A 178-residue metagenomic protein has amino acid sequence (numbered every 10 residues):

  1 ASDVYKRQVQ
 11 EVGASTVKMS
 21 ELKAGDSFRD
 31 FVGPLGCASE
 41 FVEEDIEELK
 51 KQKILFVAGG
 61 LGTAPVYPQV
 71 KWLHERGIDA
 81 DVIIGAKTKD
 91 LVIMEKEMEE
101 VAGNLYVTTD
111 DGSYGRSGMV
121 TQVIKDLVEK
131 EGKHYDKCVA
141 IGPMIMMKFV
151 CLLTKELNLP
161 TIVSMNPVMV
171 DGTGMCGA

Functional and structural regions predicted by a protein language model:
A1-Y5: Short, small-residue-biased leader/transition segments that mark boundaries at the very start of proteins
K6-A14: Short, structured beta-strand/loop micro-motifs enriched in basic residues and often containing a Trp
V17-V168: FNR/FR-type flavoprotein reductase catalytic core
D171, C176: Short cysteine clusters
